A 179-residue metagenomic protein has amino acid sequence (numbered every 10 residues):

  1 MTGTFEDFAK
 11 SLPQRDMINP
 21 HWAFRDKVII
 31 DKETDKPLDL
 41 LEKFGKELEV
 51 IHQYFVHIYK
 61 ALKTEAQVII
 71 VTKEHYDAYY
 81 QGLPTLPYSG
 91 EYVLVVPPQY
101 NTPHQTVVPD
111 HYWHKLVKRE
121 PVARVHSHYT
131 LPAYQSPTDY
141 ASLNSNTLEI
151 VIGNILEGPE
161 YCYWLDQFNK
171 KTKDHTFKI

Functional and structural regions predicted by a protein language model:
M1-A123, T130-I179: Conserved beta-strand-loop surface patch within small alpha/beta domains used for substrate/adaptor or ligand engagement
